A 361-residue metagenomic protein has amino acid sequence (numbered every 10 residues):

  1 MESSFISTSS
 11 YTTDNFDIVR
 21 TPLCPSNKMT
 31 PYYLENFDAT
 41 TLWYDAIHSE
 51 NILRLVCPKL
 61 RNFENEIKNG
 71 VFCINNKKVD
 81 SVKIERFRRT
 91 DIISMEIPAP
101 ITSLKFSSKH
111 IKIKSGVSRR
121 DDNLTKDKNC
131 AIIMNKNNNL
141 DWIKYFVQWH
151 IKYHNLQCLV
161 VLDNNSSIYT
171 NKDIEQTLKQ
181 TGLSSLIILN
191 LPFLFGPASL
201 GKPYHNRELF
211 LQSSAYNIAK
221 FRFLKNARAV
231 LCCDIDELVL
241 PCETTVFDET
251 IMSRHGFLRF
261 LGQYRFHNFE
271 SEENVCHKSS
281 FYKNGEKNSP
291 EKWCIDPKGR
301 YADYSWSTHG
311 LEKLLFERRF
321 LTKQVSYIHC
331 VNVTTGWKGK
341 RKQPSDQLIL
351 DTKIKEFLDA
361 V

Functional and structural regions predicted by a protein language model:
E2-V117, L209, S213, N217 (+1 more regions): Catalytic-site signature of metal-activated, phosphate-bearing donor transferases, centered on the GT-A/GT-A-like
D122-A131: A short, charged/proline- and glycine-enriched loop that marks the coil->beta-strand transition at the N-terminal
I133-Q148, N164-S166: Active-site beta-to-alpha loop of glycosyltransferases that engages the nucleotide-sugar donor
Q148-Q157: Short, acidic, metal-binding catalytic loop of nucleotide-sugar glycosyltransferases
L159-D163: Short internal beta-strands
S166-S167, F193-G196, D236-L238, Q263-F266 (+1 more regions): Short, solvent-exposed loop/turn segments at secondary-structure junctions
S167-R228: Active-site-proximal specificity loops/subdomain of glycosyltransferases
A227-L238: Short beta-strand-to-loop acidic/aromatic patch adjacent to the donor-nucleotide binding site
